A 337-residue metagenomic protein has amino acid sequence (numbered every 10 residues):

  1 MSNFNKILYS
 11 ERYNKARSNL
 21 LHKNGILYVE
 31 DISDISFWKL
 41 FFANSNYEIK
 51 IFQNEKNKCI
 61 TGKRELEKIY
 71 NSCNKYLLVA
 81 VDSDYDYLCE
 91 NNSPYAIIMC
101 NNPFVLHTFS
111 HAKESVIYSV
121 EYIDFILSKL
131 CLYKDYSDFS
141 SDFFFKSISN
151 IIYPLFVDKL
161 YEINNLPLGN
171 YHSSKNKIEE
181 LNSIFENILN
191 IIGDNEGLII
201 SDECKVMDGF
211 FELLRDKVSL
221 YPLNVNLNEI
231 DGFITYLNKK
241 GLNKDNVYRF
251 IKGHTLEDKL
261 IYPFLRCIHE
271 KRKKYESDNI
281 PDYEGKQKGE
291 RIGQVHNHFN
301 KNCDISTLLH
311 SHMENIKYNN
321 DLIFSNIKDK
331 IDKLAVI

Functional and structural regions predicted by a protein language model:
M1-I337: Acidic, divalent-metal-binding catalytic cores of TOPRIM and closely related two-metal-ion phosphodiester/pyrophosphate
